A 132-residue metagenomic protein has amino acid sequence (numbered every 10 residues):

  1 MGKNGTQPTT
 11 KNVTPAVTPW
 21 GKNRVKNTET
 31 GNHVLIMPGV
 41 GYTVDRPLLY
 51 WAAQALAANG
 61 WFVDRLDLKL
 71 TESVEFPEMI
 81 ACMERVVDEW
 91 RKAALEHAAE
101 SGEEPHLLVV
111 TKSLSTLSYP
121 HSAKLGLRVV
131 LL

Functional and structural regions predicted by a protein language model:
K3-Q7, K22: Asparagine/serine/threonine-enriched low-complexity, disordered tracts, especially those forming N-linked glycosylation
K11-E104: Serine-hydrolase catalytic machinery in alpha/beta-hydrolase-like enzymes
V87-L132: Primarily recognizes the serine-hydrolase "nucleophile elbow" in alpha/beta-hydrolase and SGNH/GDSL folds
